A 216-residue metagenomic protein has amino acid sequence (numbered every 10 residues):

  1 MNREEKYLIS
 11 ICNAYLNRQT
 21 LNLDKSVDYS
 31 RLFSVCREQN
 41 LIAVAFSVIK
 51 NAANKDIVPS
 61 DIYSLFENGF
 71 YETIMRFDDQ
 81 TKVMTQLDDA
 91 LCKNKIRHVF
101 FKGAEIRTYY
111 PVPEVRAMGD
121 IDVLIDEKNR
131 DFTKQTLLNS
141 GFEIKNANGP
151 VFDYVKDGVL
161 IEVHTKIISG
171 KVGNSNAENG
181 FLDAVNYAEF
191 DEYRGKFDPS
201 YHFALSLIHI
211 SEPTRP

Functional and structural regions predicted by a protein language model:
M1-G119, I125-L207, S211: Conserved NTP-donor binding/palm subdomain of two-metal-ion nucleotidyltransferases/polymerases, i.e., the charged
E212-P216: Short "domain-exit" segments at the C-terminal end of structured domains
